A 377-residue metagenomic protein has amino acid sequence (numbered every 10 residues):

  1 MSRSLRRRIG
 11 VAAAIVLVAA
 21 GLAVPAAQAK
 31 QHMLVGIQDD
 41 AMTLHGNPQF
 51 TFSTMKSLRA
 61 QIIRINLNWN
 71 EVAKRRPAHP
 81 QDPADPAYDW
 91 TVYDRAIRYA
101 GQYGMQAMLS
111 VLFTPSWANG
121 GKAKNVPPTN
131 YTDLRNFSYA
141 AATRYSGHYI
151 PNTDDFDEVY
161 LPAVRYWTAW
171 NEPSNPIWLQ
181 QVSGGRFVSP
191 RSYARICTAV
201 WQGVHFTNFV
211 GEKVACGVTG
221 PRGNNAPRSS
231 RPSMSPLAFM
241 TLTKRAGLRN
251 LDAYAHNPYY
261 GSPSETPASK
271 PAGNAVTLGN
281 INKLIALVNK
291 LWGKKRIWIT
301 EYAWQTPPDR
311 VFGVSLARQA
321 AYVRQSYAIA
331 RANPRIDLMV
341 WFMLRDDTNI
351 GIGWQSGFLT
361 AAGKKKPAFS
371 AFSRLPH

Functional and structural regions predicted by a protein language model:
S2-Q28: Secretory targeting and sorting signals
A29-I62, N66-N68: Boundary/entry segment of secreted carbohydrate-active catalytic domains
V35, Q61, P162-R165, D252 (+1 more regions): Short acidic/polar active-site loop segments enriched in Thr and Asp
G36, Q106-M108, K213-A215, W298 (+1 more regions): A structural signal for isolated positions on well-ordered beta-strands in alpha/beta enzyme cores
H45-Q49, S53, R135-R165, G184-A317: Noncatalytic carbohydrate-binding groove/subsite architecture in carbohydrate-active enzymes
M55-K56, G101, K244-G247, R331-A332: Non-catalytic positions within long, well-ordered alpha-helices that form the structural scaffold/packing of enzyme
L58-S229, Y259-G261, R345-D347: Substrate-binding cleft and catalytic face of glycoside hydrolase catalytic domains, especially the flexible beta-alpha
A163-T168, P173, W178, P307-H377: Aromatic-rich peripheral "rim/lid" segments of glycoside hydrolase catalytic domains that contact and position glycan
